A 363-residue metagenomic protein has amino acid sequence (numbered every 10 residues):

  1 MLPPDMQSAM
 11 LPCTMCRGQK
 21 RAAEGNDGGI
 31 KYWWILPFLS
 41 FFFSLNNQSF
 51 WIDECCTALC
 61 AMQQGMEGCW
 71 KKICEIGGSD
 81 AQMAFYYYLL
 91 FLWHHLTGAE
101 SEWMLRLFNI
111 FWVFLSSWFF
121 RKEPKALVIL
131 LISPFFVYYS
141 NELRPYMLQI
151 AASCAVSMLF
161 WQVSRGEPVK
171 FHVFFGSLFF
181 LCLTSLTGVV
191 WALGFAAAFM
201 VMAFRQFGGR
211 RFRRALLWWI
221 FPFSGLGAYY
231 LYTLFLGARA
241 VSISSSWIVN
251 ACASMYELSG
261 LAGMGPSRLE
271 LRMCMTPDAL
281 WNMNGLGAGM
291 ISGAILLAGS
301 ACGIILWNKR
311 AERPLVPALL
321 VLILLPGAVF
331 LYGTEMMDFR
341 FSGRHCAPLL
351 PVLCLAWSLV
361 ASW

Functional and structural regions predicted by a protein language model:
M1-F41, R121-E123, W307-A311: Start-transfer (signal-anchor) and selected internal transmembrane alpha helices of multi-pass inner/ER membrane
W33, P37-F120, K125-W363: Membrane-proximal helix-loop-helix interfaces that form the catalytic/acceptor-binding platform of multi-pass membrane
